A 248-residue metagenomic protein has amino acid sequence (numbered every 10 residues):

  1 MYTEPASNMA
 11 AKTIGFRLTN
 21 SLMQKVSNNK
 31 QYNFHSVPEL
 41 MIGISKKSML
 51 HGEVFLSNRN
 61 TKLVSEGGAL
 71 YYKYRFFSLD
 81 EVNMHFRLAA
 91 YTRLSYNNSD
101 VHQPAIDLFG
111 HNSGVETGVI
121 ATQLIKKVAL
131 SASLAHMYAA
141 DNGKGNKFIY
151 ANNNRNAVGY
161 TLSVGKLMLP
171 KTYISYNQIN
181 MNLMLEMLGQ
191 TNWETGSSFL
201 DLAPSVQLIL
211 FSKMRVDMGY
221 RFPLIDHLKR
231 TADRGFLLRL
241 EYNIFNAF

Functional and structural regions predicted by a protein language model:
M1-A132, H136-D141, A151-F248: Transmembrane beta-barrel domains of Gram-negative outer membranes and organellar outer membranes
G145-F148: Extended low-complexity, intrinsically disordered segments associated with secretion/export and membrane-tethering
